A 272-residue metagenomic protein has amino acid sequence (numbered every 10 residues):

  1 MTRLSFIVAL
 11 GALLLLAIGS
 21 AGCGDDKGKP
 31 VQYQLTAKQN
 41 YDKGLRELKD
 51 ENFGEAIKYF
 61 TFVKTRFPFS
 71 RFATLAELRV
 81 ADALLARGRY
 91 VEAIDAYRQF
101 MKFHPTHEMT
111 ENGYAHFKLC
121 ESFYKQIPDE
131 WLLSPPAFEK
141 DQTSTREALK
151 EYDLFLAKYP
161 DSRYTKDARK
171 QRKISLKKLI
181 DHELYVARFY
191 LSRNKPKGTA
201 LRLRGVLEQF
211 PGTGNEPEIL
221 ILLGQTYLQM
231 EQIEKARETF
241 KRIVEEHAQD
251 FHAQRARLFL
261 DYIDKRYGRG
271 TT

Functional and structural regions predicted by a protein language model:
M1-G11: Bacterial N-terminal signal peptides that target proteins for export
A9-G19: Bacterial N-terminal signal peptides
G19-T272: Acidic, polar-rich low-complexity tracts and alpha-helical solenoid repeat scaffolds
